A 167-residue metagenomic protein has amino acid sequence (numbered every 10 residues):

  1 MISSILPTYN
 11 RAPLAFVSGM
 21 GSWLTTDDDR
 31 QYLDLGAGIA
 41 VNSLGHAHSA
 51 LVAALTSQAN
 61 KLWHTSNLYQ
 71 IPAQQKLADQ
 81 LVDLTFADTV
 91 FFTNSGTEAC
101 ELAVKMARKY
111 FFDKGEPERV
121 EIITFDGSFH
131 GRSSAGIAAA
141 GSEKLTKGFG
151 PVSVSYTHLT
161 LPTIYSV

Functional and structural regions predicted by a protein language model:
M1-M20, L62, L68: Active-site-adjacent loop/helix segments that line or gate small-molecule/cofactor pockets in enzymes
L14-D34: Active-site and channel-lining beta-strand-loop segments that bind or position nucleotide-derived/phosphorylated
A15-V17, V82-T85, K114-E116, G148-V152: Solvent-exposed alpha-helices and their adjacent loops that cap or buttress functional pockets in soluble metabolic
Q31-P117, I123: Glycine-rich loop-to-alpha-helix module at the N-terminal edge of alpha/beta enzyme cores
V90, I122, S155-L159: Conserved beta-strand scaffold positions in the cores of enzyme catalytic domains, especially in NTP/NDP-utilizing
D126-S128: Short, well-ordered beta-to-alpha junction loops that form the rim of enzyme active sites and present histidine/acidic
H130-L159: Gly/Ser/Thr-enriched, mixed-charge loops and adjacent short helices that form phosphate/oxyanion-binding elements
H158-V167: Single conserved hydrophobic/aromatic residue that forms the stacking wall/gate of nucleotide- or nucleobase-binding
